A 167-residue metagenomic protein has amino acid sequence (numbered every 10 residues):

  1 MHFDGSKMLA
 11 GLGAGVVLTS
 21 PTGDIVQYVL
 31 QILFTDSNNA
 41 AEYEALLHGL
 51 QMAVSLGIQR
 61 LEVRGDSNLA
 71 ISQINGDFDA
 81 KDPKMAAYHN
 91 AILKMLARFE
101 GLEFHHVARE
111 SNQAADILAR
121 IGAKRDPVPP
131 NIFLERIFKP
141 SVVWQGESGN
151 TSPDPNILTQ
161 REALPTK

Functional and structural regions predicted by a protein language model:
M1-H2, E62: Short hydrophobic beta-strand segments
H2-G15: An active-site-proximal beta-strand-loop segment
H2-G5, Y88, K94-K167: Flexible, low-complexity interdomain linkers flanking nucleic-acid-processing modules
K7, I32-D36, A108: Short loop or secondary-structure boundary microenvironments that flank and position key functional residues
A10, L18-T22, E44-A115: RNase H catalytic domain
G13-G15, L30-Q31, N75-G76, L118-R120: Short coil/turn segments at secondary-structure boundaries
P21-I32: Electropositive, glycine- and tryptophan-enriched low-complexity nucleic-acid-binding patches
T35-E44: Short, conserved micro-motifs enriched in small and acidic residues
